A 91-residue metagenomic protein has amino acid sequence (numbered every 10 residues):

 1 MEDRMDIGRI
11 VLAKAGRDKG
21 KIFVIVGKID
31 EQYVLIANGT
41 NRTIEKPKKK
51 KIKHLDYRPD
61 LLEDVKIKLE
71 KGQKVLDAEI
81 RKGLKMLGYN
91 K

Functional and structural regions predicted by a protein language model:
M1-I7, K14, V24-K91: Ferredoxin-like alpha/beta domains used as RNA- or RNAP-binding modules
G16-K19: Short, charged beta-turn/beta-strand-edge "cap" motif at the junction between a beta-strand and an adjacent loop
